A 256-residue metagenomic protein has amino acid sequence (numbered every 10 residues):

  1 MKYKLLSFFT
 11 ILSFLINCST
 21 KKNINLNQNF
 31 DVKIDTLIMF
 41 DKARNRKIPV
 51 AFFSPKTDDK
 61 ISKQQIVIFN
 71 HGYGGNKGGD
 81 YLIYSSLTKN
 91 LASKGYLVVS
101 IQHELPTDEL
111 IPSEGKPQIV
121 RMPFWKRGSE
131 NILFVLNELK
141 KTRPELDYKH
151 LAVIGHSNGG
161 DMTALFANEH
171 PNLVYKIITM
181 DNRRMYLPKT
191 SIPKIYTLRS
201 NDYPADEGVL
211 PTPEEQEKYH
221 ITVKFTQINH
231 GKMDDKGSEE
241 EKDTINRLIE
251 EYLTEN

Functional and structural regions predicted by a protein language model:
L5-F14: Sec-dependent N-terminal signal peptides
K21-S62: N-terminal cap/lid segment of alpha/beta-hydrolase-fold proteins
R46-T142: Serine-hydrolase catalytic machinery in alpha/beta-hydrolase-like enzymes
N137-T190: Primarily recognizes the serine-hydrolase "nucleophile elbow" in alpha/beta-hydrolase and SGNH/GDSL folds
Y196-R199: Short beta-strand/loop motif that positions the catalytic acidic residue of the alpha/beta-hydrolase fold
P204-E215: Short alpha-helix in the alpha/beta-hydrolase fold that links the catalytic acid
H220-N256: C-terminal catalytic histidine-bearing segment of alpha/beta-hydrolase fold enzymes
